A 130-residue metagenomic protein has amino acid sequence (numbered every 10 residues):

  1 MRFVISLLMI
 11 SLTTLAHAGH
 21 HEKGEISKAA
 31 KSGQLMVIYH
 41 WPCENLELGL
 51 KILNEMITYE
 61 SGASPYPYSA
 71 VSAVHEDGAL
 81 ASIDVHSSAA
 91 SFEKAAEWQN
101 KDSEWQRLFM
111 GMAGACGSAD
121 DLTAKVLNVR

Functional and structural regions predicted by a protein language model:
M1-V4, H17: Short, flexible, surface-exposed loop segments at domain boundaries
F3-L12: Sec-dependent N-terminal signal peptides
H17-E104, A113-R130: Short S/T/G/P-rich N-terminal loop/turn motif that feeds into the first structured element of a domain
